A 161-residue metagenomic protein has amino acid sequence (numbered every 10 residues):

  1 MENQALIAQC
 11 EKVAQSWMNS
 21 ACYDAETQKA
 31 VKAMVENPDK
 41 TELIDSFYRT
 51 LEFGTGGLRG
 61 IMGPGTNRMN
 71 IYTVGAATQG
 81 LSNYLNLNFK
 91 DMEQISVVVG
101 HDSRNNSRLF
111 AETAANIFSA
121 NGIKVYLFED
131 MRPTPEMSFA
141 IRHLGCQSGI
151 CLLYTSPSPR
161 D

Functional and structural regions predicted by a protein language model:
A8-E11, D24: Eukaryotic, polar/proline-rich low-complexity intrinsically disordered regions
C10-V13, W17, S156: Short, well-ordered strand-loop elements centered on a beta-strand within folded domains, enriched for acidic residues
Q15-A114: An N-terminal, well-structured beta->alpha segment
G57-R59, L127, D161: Short hydrophobic/aromatic residue motifs in ordered secondary structure
L87-D91, H143, D161: Secondary-structure boundary motif
V98-L152: N-terminal small/polar loop signature for handling phosphorylated ligands or for N-terminal nucleophile
Y154-D161: Conserved small/polar residues in nucleotide/adenosyl-binding loops
